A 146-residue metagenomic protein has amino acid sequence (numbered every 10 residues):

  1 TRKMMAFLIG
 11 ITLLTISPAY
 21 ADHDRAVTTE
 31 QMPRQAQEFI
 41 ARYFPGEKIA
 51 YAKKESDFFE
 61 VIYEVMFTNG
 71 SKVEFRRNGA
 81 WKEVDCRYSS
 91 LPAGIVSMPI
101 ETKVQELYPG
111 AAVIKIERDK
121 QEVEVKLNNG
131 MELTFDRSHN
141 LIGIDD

Functional and structural regions predicted by a protein language model:
A6-T15: Bacterial N-terminal signal peptides
A19-A21: Boundary at the C-terminal end of the N-terminal hydrophobic targeting segment
D24, Y88: Conserved short-loop catalytic and cofactor-binding motifs
V27-I49, L91-A112: Short, non-transmembrane alpha-helical segments in secretory-pathway proteins
E30, R34, I40-R42, D57 (+3 more regions): Mature, folded catalytic cores of secreted/periplasmic enzymes
I49-F67, A111-N128: A cross-family detector of function-defining hotspots
V61-R87, V125-D146: Amphipathic N-proximal alpha-helical interface segments
